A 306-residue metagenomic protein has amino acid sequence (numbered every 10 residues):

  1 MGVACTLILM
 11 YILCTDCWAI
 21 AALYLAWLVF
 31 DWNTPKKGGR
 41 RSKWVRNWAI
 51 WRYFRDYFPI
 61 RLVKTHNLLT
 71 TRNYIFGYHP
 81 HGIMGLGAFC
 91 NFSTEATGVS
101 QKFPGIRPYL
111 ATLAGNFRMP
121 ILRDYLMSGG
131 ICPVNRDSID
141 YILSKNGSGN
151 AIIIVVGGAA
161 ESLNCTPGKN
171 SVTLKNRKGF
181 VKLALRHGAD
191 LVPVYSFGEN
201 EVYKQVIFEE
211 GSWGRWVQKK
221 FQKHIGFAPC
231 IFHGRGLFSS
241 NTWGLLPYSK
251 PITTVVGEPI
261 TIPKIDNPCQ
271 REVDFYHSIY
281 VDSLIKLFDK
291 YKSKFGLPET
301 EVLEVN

Functional and structural regions predicted by a protein language model:
M1-L28: Alpha-helical bilayer-embedded segments of polytopic membrane proteins, i.e., transmembrane/intramembrane helices
A22-L23, P35-V45: Interhelical loop segments of eukaryotic multi-pass membrane proteins
V29-N33: Transmembrane alpha-helical segments that form the membrane-embedded catalytic/substrate-channel core of multi-pass
G39, R46-I260, D266-N267: Soluble catalytic domains of membrane acyltransferases
N150-A151, G158-E161, V281, I285-F288 (+1 more regions): Structured cytosolic regulatory/catalytic domains appended to multi-pass membrane proteins
I252-V255, R271-F288: Pol beta-like nucleotidyltransferase catalytic core
I262, D266, Q270, E299-T300: Charged, glycine-interspersed solvent-exposed loop segments at helix/strand-loop junctions that cap or gate access
K292-N306: C-terminal helix/juxtamembrane-tail motif
